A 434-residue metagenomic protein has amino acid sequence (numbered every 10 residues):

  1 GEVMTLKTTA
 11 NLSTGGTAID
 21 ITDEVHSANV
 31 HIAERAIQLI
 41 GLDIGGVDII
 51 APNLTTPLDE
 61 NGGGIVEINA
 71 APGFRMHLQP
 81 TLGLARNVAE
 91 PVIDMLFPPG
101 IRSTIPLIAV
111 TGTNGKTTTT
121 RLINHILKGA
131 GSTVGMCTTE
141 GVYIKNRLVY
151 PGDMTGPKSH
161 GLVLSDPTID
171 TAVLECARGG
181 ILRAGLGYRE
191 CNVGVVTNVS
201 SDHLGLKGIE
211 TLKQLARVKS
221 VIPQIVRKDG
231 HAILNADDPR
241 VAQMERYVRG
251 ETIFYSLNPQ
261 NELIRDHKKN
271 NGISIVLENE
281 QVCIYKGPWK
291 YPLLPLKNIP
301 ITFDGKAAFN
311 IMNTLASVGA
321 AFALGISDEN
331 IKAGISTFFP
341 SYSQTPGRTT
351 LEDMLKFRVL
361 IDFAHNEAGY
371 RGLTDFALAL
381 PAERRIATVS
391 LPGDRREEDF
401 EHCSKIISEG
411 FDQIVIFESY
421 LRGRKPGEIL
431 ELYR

Functional and structural regions predicted by a protein language model:
K7-A109: ATP-dependent carboxylate activation and anion-phosphoryl transfer catalytic cores that bind Mg-ATP to form
D48, C137, E175, T197 (+4 more regions): Residue-level signal for inorganic ion chemistry
I49-A51, G250-E278, G334-F338: Beta-strand->loop->alpha-helix junctions that form or flank phosphate-binding loops in nucleotide-handling enzymes
P99-I144: Walker A (P-loop) phosphate-binding motif
N146-F254, P259-H267, T302, E367 (+1 more regions): Flexible active-site lid/hinge loop adjacent to a nucleotide/diphosphate and Mg2+-phosphate binding pocket
A232-A236, I386-V389, D412-Y420: Short internal beta-strands
P292-Q413: Nucleotide phosphate-binding/pyrophosphate-handling subdomain across enzymes that bind or process nucleotide phosphates
S404-R434: C-terminal helical cap/extension that packs against the catalytic core of soluble nucleotide-cofactor enzymes
